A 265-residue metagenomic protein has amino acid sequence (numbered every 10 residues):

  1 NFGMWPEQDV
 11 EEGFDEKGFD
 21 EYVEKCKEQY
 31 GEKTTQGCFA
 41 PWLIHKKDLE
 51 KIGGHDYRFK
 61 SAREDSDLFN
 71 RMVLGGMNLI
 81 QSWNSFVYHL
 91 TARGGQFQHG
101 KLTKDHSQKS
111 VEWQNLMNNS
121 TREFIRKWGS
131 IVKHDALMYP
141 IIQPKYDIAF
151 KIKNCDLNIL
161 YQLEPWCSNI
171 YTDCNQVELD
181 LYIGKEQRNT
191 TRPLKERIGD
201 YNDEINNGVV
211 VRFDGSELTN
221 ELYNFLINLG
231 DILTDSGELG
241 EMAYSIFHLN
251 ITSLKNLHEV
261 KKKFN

Functional and structural regions predicted by a protein language model:
N1, L49, F86-V87, R93-G94 (+3 more regions): Short, solvent-exposed loop/turn segments at secondary-structure junctions
G3-T34, A40-L43, N78-L79, Q96-E204 (+1 more regions): C-terminal, non-catalytic tails of nucleotide-sugar-dependent glycosyltransferases
Q36-G53, R58-F86, T91: A short, conserved alpha-helix in the catalytic core of glycosyltransferases
D56, C174, D214: Residues that line or immediately flank small-molecule/substrate-binding pockets and catalytic motifs
A62, K153, F213-D214: Short His-Asn-centered micro-motif
D67-R71, N119, E123, N228: Alpha-helical elements of Rossmann-like donor-binding domains used by nucleotide-donor carbohydrate transfer enzymes
A92, Y161, L222-Y223: A short acidic (Asp/Glu
I198-I232: Short, well-ordered secondary-structure micro-motifs within conserved domains or adaptor modules
